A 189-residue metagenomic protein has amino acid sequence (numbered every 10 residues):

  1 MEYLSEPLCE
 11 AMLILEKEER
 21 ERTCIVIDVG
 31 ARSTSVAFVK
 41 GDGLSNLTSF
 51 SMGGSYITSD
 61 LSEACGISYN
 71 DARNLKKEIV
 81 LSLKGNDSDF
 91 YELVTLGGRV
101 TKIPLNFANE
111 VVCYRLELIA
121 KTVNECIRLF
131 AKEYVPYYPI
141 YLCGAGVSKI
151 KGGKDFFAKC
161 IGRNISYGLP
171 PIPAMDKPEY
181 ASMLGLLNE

Functional and structural regions predicted by a protein language model:
M1-I25, S45, S68, S82-V112 (+2 more regions): Nucleotide/phosphate-binding catalytic cleft detector across ATP-hydrolyzing and phosphate-transferring enzymes
M1-Y3, G43-L81: Glycine-rich phosphate-binding loop plus the immediately following alpha-helix
C9-I14, S166-E189: Glycine-rich phosphate-binding/hydrolytic loop that grips phosphoryl groups
E18-L47, L61: Gly/Thr-rich phosphate-binding beta-strand-loop-beta motif of the actin/hexokinase/Hsp70
R22-V29, N70-N74, S182-E189: A polyampholytic, Gly/Pro-enriched intrinsically disordered region
V29-R32, V36, K151-Y167: Acidic-glycine-rich active-site phosphate/pyrophosphate-binding loop
L81-L83, V135-K159: Glycine-rich phosphate-binding loops at beta-strand->alpha-helix junctions
A120-P139: Phosphate/pyrophosphate-binding loops at sites that engage ATP/ADP/AMP, CoA/4′-phosphopantetheine, polyphosphate
